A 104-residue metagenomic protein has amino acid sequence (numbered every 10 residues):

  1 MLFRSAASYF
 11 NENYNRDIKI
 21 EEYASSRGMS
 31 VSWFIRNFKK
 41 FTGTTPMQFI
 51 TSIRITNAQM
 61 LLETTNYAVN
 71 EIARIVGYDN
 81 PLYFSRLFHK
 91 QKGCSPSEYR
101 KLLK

Functional and structural regions predicted by a protein language model:
M1-L2: Short, small-residue-biased leader/transition segments that mark boundaries at the very start of proteins
A7-S8, E12, R16-E21, K40-L82 (+1 more regions): Terminal helix-turn-helix DNA-binding modules in bacterial transcription factors
Y23, M29-V31, I35: Charge-rich, low-complexity intrinsically disordered segments
S26-R27, V76, F88: Core residues of bacterial helix-turn-helix
S30-S32, T65, S85: Short linear Ser/Thr-Pro motifs
F34, F38, Y83-F84, F88: Short hydrophobic/aromatic patch on the recognition helix
L87-K90, L102: Short, contiguous hydrophobic alpha-helices characteristic of membrane insertion segments
